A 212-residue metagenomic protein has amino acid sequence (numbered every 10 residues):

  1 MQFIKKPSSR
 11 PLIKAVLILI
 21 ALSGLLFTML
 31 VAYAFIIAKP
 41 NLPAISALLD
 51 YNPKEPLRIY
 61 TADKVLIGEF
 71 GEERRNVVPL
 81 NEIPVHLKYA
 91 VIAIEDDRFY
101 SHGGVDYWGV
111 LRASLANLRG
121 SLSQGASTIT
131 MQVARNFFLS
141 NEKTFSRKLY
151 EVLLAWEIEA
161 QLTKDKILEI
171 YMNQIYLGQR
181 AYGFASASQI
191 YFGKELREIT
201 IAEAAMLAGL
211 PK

Functional and structural regions predicted by a protein language model:
M1-K212: Juxtamembrane regions of bacterial inner-membrane/periplasmic proteins, predominantly the peptidoglycan biogenesis
